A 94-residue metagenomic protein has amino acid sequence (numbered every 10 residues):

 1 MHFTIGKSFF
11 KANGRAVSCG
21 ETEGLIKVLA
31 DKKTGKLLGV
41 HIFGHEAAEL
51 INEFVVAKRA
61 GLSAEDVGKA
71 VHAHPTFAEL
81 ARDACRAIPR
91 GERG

Functional and structural regions predicted by a protein language model:
M1-G94: Flexible, glycine-rich terminal cap/loop adjacent to redox cofactors in electron-transfer oxidoreductases
